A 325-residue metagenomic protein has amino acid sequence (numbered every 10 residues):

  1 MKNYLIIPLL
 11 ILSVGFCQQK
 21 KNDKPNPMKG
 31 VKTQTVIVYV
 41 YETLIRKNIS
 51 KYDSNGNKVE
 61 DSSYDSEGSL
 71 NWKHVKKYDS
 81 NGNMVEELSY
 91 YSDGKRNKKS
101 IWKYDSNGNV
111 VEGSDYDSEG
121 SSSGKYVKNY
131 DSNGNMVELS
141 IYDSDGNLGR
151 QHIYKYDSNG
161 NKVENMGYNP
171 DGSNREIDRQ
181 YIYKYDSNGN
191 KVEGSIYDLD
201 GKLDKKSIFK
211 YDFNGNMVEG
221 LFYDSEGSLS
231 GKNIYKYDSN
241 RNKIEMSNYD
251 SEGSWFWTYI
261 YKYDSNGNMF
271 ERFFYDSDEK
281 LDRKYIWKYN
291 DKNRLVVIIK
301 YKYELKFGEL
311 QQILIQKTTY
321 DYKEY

Functional and structural regions predicted by a protein language model:
M1-L5: Positively charged n-region of N-terminal signal peptides that target proteins for export
L9-C17: Hydrophobic h-region of N-terminal signal peptides that target proteins for export in Gram-negative bacteria
Q18-Y325: Buried hydrophobic residues that stabilize the cores of well-folded domains
